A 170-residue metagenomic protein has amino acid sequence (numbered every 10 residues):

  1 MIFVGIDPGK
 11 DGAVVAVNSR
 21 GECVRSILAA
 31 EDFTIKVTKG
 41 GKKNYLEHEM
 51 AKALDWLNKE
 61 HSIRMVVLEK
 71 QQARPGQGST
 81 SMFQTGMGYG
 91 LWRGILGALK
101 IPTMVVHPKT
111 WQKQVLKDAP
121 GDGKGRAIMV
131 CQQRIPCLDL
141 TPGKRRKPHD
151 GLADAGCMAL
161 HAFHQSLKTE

Functional and structural regions predicted by a protein language model:
M1-E170: Phosphate- and other anionic-substrate recognition elements at nucleic-acid/protein interfaces
